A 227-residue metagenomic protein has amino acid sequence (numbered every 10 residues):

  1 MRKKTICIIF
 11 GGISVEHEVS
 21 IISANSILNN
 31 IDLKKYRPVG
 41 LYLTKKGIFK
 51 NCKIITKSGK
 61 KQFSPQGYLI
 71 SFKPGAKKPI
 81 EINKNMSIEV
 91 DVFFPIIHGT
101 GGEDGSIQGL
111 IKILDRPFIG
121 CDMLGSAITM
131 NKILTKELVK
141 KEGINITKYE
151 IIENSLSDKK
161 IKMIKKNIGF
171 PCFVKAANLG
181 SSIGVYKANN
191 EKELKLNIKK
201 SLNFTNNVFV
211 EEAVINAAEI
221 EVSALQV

Functional and structural regions predicted by a protein language model:
M1-L124, I128-M130, L134, E153-K162: ATP-binding N-terminal substructure of ATP-dependent carboxylate-amine bond-forming enzymes
K4, T147, A218-I220: Change "...and in nucleic-acid phosphodiester-cleaving endonucleases..." to "...and in nucleic-acid processing enzymes
I55-G59, E137-K140, I164-I168, E191 (+1 more regions): Short, hinge-like loop/turn segments at secondary-structure boundaries
N85-V90, N167-I168, F204: Glycine-rich phosphate-binding loop signature in dinucleotide/nucleotide-binding domains
M130-E150: Short, glycine-/small-residue-rich phosphate/pyrophosphate-handling segment
V139-K140, K165-V185, N206-A217: ATP-grasp fold ATP-binding core
Y186-V227: Phosphate-binding site of ATP-dependent enzymes
